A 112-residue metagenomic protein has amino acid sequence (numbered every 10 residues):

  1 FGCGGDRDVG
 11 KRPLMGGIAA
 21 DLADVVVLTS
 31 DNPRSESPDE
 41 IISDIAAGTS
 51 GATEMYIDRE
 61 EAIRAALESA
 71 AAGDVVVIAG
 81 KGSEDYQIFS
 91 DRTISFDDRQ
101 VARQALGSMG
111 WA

Functional and structural regions predicted by a protein language model:
F1-A112: ATP-dependent carboxylate-amine ligase
